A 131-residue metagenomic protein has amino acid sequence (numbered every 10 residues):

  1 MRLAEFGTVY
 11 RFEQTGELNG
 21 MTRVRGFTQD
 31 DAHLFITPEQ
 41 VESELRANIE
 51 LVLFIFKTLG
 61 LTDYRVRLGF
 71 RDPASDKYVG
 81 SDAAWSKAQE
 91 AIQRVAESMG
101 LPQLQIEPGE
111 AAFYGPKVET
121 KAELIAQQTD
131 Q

Functional and structural regions predicted by a protein language model:
M1-Q131: NTP/phosphate- and nucleic-acid-binding module
